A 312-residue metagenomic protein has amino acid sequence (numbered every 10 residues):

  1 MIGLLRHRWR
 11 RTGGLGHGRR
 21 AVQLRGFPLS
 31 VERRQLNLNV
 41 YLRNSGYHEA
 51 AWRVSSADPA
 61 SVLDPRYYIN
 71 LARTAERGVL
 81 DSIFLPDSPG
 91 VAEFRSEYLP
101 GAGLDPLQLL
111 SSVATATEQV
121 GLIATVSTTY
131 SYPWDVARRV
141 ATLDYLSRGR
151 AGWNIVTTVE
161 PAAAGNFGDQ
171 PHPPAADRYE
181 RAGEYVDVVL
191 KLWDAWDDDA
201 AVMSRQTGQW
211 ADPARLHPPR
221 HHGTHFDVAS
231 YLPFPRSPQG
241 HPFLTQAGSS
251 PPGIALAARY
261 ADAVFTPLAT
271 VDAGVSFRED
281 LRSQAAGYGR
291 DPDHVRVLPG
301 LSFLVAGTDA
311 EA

Functional and structural regions predicted by a protein language model:
V22-A116, Q239-P242: N-terminal beta1-alpha1-beta2 module of alpha/beta enzyme domains
R33, Y41-S61, T129-P218, A263 (+3 more regions): Flexible, glycine-rich active-site loops centered on histidine and acidic residues that chelate a metal or position
L36-V40, I83-L85, L122-A124, A151-I155 (+3 more regions): Hydrophobic faces of well-ordered beta-strands that scaffold small-molecule active sites in alpha/beta enzyme cores
L38, V79, V113, L143 (+5 more regions): Conserved, mostly hydrophobic/aromatic
W52-P65, T125-W134, G240-P251, L304-A306: Active-site mouth loops of central-metabolism enzymes
D197, A201-S250: Glycine-rich phosphate/pyrophosphate-binding loop and adjacent beta-alpha nucleotide/cofactor-binding cores
P235-G287: Long hydrophobic segments that form regular secondary structure
